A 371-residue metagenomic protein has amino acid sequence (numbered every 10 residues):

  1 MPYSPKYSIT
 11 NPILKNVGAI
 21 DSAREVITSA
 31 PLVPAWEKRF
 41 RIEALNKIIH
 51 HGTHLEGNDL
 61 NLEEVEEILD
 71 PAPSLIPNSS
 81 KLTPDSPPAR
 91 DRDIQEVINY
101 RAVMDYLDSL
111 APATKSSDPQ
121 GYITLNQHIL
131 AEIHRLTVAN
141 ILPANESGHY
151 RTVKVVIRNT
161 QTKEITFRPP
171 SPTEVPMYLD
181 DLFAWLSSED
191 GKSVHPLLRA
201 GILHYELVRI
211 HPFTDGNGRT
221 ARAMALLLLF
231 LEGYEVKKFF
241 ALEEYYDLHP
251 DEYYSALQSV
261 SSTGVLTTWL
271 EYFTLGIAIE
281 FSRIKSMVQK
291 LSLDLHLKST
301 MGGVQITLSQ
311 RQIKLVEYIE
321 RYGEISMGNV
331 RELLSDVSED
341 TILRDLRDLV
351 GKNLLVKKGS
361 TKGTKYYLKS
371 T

Functional and structural regions predicted by a protein language model:
M1-T371: FIC/Doc superfamily catalytic core
